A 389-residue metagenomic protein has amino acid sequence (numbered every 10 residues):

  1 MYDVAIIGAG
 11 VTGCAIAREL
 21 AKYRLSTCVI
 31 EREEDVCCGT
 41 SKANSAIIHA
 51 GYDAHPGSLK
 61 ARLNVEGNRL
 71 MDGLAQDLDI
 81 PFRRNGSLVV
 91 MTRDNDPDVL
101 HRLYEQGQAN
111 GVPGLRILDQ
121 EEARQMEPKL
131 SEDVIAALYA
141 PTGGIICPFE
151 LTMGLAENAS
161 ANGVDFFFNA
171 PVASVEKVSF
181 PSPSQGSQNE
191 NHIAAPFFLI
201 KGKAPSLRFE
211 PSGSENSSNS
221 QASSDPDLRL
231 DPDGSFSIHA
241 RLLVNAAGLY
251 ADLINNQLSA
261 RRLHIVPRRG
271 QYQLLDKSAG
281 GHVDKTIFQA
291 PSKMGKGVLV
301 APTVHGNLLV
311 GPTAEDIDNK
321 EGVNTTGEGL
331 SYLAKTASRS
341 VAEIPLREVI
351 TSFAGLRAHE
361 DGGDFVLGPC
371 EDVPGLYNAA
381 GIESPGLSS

Functional and structural regions predicted by a protein language model:
M1-T12: Beta1/beta-strand and adjacent pyrophosphate-binding region of the FAD-binding site in flavoprotein oxidoreductases
A15, V175-K177, F236-G311, E315-T326 (+2 more regions): Flavin-dependent oxidoreductases
A21-K42: Glycine-rich FAD pyrophosphate-binding loop
A46-M126, I135, G297-V298: Dinucleotide-binding Rossmann-like beta1-alpha1 core, especially the glycine-rich loop that anchors the ADP
R62-V65, V90-V99, L138-E157, F167 (+3 more regions): Short beta-strand to alpha-helix junction loop
L138-V178, P196-F197, G202, I238-R241: Helical element adjacent to the flavin cofactor pocket in flavoenzyme catalytic cores
P148, G295, V304-H305, D316-S389: C-terminal catalytic lobe of FAD-dependent flavoproteins
K177-S235: Intrinsic disorder/low-complexity segments
